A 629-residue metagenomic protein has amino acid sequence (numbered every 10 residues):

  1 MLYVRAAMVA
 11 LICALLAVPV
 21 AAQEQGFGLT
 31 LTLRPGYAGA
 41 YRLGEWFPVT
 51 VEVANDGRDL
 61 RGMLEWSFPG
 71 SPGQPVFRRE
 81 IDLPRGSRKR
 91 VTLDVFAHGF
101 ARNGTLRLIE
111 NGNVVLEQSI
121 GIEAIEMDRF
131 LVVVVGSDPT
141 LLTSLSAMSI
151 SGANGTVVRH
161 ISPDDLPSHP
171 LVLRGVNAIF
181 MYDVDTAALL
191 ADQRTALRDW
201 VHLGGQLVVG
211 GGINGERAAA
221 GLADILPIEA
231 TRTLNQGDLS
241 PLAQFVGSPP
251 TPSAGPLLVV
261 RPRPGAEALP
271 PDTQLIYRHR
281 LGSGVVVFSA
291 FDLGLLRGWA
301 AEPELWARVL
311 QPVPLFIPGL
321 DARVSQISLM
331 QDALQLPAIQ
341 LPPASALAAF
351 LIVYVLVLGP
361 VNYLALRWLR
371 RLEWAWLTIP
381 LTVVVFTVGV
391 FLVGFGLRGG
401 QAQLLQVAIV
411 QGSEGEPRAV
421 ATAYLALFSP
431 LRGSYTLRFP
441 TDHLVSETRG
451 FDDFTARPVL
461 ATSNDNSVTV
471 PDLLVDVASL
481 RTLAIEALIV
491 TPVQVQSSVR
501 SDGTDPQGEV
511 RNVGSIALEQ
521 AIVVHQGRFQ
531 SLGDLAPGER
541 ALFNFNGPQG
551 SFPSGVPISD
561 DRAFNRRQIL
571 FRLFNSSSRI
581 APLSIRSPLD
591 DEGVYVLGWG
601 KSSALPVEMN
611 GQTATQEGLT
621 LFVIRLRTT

Functional and structural regions predicted by a protein language model:
A6-A17: Bacterial N-terminal signal peptides
V18-A22: Sec/Tat signal peptide C-region and signal peptidase I cleavage site
E24-P72, F77-S87, V91-D94, H98-F100 (+12 more regions): Extracellular ligand-binding/catalytic regions of CAZymes and related secreted enzymes and adhesion modules
E45, A101-V184, I213, R217 (+1 more regions): Aromatic-Pro/Gly-enriched surface loop or interdomain linker that acts as a lid/target-recognition segment
A153-T156, M181-T273, E302-A307: A glycine-rich, often tryptophan-bearing local segment used as a flexible ligand/cofactor-contacting loop or short
I161-S168, T195, P271-L275: Alpha-helical scaffolding within the catalytic cores of extracellular/periplasmic polymer-degrading hydrolases
N177-Y182, V208, V286-A290: Structural motif
L425-G550: Soluble catalytic regions of membrane-associated enzymes that act on cell-envelope and secretory-pathway components
